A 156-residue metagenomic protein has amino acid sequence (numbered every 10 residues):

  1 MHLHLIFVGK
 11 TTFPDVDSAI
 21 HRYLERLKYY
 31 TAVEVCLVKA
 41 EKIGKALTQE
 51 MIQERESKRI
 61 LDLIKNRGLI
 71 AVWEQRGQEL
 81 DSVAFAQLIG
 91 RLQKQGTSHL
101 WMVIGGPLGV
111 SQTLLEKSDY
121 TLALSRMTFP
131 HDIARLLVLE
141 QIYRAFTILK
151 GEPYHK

Functional and structural regions predicted by a protein language model:
M1-L27: N-terminal beta1-alpha1 ligand-phosphate binding loop
I6, C36, A71, Y120-L122: Hydrophobic/aromatic beta-strand patches that form the interior of the parallel beta-sheet core in alpha/beta enzyme
I6-G9, V72-E74, V103: Acidic beta-strand-to-loop metal/phosphate-binding motif
G9-P14, R76-G77, T128: Short histidine/acidic/glycine/proline-rich micro-motifs that form metal- and phosphate-coordinating active-site loops
D17-I20, S82-A86, L115, R135: Conserved strand-to-helix beginnings and helix N-cap segments that scaffold or border functional pockets
A32-L100: S-adenosyl-L-methionine/SAH cofactor-binding core of RNA-modifying enzymes
G105, S111: Rossmann-fold NAD(P)-binding glycine/threonine-rich loop
Q112-K156: Structured adenosyl-cofactor binding patch, chiefly the S-adenosyl-L-methionine
